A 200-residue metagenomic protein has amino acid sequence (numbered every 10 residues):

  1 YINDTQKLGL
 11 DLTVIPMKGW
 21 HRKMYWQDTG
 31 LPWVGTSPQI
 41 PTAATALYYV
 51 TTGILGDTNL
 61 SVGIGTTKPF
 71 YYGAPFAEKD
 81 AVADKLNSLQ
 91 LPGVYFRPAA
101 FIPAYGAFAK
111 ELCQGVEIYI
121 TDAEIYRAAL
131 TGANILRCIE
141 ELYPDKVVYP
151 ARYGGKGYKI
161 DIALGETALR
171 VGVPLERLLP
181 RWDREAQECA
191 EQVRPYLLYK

Functional and structural regions predicted by a protein language model:
Y1, T52-N59, P98-Y105: Glycine-rich, charged/polar anion/phosphate-binding loops that engage phosphate groups from diverse ligands
Y1-L8, L89, C138, L142 (+2 more regions): Structured segments of extracytoplasmic/periplasmic soluble domains in secreted or envelope-associated proteins
Y1-T51: Conserved anion/nucleotide-ligand pocket segment
K7-G9, G63-K68, E111-C113: Short gly/pro-enriched beta-turn/loop segments at secondary-structure junctions
P32-D80: Active-site-lining helix/loop region of Rossmann-like oxidoreductase modules
P75-R181: Conserved functional hotspot residues or short segments at active or partner-binding sites across diverse domains
A186-K200: Structural signal for terminal/edge beta-strands and the immediately following C-terminal loop/tail that closes
